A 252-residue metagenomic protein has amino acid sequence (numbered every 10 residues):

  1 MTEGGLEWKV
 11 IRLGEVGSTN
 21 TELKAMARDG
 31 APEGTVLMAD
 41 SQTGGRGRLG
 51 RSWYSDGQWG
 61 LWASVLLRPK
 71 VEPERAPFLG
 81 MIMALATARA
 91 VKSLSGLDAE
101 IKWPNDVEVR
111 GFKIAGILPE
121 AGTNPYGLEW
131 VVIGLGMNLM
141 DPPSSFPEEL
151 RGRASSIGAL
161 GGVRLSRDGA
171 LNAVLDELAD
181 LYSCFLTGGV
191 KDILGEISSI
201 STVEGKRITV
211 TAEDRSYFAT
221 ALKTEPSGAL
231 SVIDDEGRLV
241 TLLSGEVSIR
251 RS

Functional and structural regions predicted by a protein language model:
M1-S93, K113-A115, E120-G122, L239: N-terminal lobe of the biotin/lipoate ligase/transferase fold
L6, P73-A99, V109-S252: Long, positively charged amphipathic alpha-helical accessory segments at protein N-termini or as interdomain linkers
G14, I101-W103: Short loop/edge segments at beta-strand edges and connector loops that shape dinucleotide/nucleotide cofactor-binding
